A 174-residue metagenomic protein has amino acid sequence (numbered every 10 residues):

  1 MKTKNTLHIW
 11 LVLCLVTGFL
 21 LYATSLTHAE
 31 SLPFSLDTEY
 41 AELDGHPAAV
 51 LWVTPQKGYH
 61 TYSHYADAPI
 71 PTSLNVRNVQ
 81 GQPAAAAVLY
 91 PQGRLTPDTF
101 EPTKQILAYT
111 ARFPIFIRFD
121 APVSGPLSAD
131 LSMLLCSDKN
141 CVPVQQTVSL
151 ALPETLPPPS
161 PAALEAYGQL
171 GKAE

Functional and structural regions predicted by a protein language model:
M1-T6: N-terminal secretory signal peptides that target proteins for export/translocation
W10-Y22: Bacterial N-terminal signal peptides
A23-E174: Extracellular/lumen-exposed scaffold segments
